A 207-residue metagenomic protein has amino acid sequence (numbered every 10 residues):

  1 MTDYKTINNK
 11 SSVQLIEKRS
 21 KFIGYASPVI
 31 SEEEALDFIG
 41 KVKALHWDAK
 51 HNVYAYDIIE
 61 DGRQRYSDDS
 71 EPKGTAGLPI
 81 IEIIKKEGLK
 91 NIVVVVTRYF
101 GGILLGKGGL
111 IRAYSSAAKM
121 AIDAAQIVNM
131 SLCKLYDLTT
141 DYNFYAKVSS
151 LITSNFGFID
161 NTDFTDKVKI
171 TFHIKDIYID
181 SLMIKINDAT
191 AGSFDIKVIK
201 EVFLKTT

Functional and structural regions predicted by a protein language model:
M1-G74, I179, D195-T206: C-terminal regulatory domains involved in ligand/effector binding and gene-expression control
L15-R19, N129-M130, D163-F164: Short, flexible turn/loop "capping" segments at secondary-structure junctions
K41, V148-S154, S181-T190: Short amphipathic alpha-helices in soluble, non-transmembrane regions that often serve as interface/regulatory elements
H46-A49, N155-D160, N187-D195: A common structural junction motif
A76-A124: Active-site beta-strand/loop microenvironment that shapes enzyme catalytic pockets
Q126-Y142, I170: Short glycine-/aliphatic-rich beta-strand segments at the starts of folded cytosolic domains
T139-G157: Short amphipathic alpha-helix segments
F172-S181: Terminal, non-globular segments
